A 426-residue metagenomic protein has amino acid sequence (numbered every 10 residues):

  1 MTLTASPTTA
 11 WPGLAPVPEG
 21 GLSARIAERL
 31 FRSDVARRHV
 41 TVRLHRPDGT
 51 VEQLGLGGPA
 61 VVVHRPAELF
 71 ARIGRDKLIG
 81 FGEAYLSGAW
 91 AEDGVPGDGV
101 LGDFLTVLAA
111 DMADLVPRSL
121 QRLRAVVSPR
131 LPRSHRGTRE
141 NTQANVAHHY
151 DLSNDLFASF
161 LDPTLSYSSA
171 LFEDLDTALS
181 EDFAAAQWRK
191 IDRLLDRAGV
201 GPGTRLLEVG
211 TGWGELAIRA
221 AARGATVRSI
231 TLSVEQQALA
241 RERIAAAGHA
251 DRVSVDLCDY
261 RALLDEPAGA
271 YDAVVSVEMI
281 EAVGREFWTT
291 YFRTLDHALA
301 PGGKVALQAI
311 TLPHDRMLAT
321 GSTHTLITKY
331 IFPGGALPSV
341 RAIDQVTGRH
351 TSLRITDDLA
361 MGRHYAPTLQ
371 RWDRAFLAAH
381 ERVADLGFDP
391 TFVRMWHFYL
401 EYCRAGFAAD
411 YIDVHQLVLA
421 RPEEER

Functional and structural regions predicted by a protein language model:
M1-Q187, R193, R223: Feature captures hydrophobic
P202-G210: Conserved class I S-adenosyl-L-methionine
W213-G224: Conserved SAM-binding loop of SAM-dependent methyltransferases across substrates and taxa, primarily the Class I
A247-A262: Conserved SAM-binding strand-loop segment of SAM-dependent methyltransferases
R261-V274: A short acidic, Gly/Pro-enriched loop at the edge of an enzyme's catalytic core that lines a small-molecule cofactor
T289-P301: A short glycine-rich, Lys/Arg-flanked "PGG" loop and its adjoining helix->strand segment in the class I
G302-I310: Conserved beta-strand signature within the Rossmann-like core of class I S-adenosyl-L-methionine
T311-R426: Substrate-binding/catalytic lobe of Class I Rossmann-like enzymes that use SAM or dcSAM, i.e., the mid-to-C-terminal
